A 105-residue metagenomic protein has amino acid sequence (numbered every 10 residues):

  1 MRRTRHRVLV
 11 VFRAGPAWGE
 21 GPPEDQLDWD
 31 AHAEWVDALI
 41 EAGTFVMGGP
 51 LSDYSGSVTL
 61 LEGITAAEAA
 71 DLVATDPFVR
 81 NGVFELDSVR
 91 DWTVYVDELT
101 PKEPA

Functional and structural regions predicted by a protein language model:
M1-A105: Conserved, structured core segments of small domains
